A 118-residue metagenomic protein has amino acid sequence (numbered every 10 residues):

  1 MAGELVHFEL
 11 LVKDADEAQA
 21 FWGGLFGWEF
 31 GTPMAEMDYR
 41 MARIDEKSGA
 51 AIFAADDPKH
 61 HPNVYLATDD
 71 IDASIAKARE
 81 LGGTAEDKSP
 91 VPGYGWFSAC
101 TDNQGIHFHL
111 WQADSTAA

Functional and structural regions predicted by a protein language model:
M1-Q19, K47-S48, P62-L66, D114-A118: N-terminal beta-strand motif that seeds the catalytic metal site of vicinal oxygen chelate
G3, L10, G31, I75 (+1 more regions): Vicinal oxygen chelate
H7, I44, S48-F53, H61-E80 (+1 more regions): Residue-level hotspots at or immediately adjacent to binding/recognition sites across diverse folds
H7-R43: N-terminal first-folded block
L11, F26, A55-D56, A99: A solvent-exposed interaction/effector surface
W28-P62, H107-Q112: Conserved short beta-strand elements that form part of the metal-binding/catalytic scaffold of enzyme active sites
M41-R43, A67, A99-T101: Short, well-ordered beta-strand micro-motif
